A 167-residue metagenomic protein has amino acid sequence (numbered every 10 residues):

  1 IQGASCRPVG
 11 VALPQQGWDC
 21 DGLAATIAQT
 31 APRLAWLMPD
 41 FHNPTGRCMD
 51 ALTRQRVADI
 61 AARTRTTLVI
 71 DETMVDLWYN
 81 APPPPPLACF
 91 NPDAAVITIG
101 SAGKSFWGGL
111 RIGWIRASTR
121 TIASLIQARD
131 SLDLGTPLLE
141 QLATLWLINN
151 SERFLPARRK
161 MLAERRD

Functional and structural regions predicted by a protein language model:
I1-Q15, L37: PLP-dependent aspartate aminotransferase-fold enzymes
G3-A4, L13, T26-Q29, L52 (+3 more regions): Bacterial carbohydrate/catabolite-sensing allosteric modules
G10, N43, F154-L155: Surface-exposed cleft-lining segments at the edges of enzyme active sites
L13, P44-R47, I112, R159: Short, flexible active-site loop motifs that bind/organize anionic cofactors or intermediates
W18-A31, H42-T67, E72-S105: Active-site pre-lysine segment of PLP-dependent enzymes
R33-W36, V69, W114-R116: Structural motif
A95-D167: PLP-dependent aminotransferase class I/II
